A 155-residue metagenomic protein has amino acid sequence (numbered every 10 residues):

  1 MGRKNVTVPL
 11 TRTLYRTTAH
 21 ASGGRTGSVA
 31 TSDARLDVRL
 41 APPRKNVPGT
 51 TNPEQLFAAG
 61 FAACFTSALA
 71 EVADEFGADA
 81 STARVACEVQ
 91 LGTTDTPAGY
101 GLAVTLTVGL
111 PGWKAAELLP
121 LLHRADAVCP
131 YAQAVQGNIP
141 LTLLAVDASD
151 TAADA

Functional and structural regions predicted by a protein language model:
G2-A59, T66-A155: Extended beta-strand/beta-hairpin segments
